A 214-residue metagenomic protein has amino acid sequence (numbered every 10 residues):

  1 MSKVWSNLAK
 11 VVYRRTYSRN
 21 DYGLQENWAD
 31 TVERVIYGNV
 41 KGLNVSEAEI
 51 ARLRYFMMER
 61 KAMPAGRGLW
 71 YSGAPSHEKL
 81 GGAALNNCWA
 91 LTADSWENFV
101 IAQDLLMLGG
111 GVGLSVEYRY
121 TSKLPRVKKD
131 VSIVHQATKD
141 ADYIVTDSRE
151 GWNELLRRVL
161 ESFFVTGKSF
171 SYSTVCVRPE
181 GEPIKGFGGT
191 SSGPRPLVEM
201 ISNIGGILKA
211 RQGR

Functional and structural regions predicted by a protein language model:
M1-R214: Extended catalytic cores of very large enzyme megasubunits
